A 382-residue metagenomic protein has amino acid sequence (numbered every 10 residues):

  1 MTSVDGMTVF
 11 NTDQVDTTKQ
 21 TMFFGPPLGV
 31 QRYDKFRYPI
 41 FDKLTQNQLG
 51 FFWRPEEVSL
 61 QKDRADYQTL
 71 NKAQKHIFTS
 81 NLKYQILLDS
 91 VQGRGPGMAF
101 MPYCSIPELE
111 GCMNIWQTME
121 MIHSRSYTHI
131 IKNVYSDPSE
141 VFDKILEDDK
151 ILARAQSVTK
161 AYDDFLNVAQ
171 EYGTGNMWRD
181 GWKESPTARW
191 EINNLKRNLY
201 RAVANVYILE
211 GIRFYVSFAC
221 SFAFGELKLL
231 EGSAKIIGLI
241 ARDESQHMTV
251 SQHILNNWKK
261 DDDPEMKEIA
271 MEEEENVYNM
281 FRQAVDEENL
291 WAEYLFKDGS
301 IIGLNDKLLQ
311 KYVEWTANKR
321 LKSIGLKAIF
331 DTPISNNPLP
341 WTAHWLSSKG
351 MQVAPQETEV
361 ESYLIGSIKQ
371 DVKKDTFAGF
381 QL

Functional and structural regions predicted by a protein language model:
T2-L382: Non-heme di-metal
